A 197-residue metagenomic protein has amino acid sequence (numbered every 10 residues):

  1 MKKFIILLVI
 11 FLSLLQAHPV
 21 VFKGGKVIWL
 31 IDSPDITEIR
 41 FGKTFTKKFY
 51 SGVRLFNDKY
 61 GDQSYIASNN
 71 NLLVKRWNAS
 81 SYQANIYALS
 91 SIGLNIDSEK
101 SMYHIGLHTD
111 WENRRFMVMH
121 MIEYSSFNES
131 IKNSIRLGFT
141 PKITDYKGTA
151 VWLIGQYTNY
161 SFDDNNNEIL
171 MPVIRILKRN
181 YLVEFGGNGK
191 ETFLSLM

Functional and structural regions predicted by a protein language model:
M1-V20: Cleavable N-terminal export/targeting peptides
H18-T158, I169, V173-M197: Transmembrane beta-barrel domains of bacterial outer-membrane proteins
F162-N167: Membrane-helix boundary connector in multi-pass membrane proteins
